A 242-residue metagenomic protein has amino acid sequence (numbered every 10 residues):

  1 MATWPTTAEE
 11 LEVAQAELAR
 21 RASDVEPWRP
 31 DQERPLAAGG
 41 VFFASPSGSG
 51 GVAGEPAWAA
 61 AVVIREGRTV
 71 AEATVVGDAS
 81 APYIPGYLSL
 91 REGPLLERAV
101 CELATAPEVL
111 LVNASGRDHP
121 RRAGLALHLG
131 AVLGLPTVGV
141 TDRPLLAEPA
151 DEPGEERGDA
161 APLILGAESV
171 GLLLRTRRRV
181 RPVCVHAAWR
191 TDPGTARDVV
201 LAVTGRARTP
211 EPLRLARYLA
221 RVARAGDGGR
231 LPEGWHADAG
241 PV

Functional and structural regions predicted by a protein language model:
A2-V25, R143, D151-V242: C-terminal binding/interaction regions
A22-R34: A short acidic-Thr-Gly-centered motif at the start of a beta-strand
R34-S47: Two-metal-ion RNase H-like nuclease active-site motif
V41-A44, E92, N113-S115, V140-D142 (+1 more regions): Fold-independent oxyanion-binding glycine-rich loops and adjacent beta-strand/coil segments at enzyme active sites
S47-A106: A glycine-rich, hydrophobic loop/mini-helix early in the fold
G48, D118-R121, L145-P149: Short, well-ordered, mixed-charge alpha-helical segments that flank or form enzyme active sites
P94-H128, L133-L135: Catalytic-site beta-strand/loop segments enriched in glycine and acidic/polar residues
L133-E152: Glycine-rich phosphate/pyrophosphate-binding loops and their adjacent beta-strand/loop elements at enzyme active sites
